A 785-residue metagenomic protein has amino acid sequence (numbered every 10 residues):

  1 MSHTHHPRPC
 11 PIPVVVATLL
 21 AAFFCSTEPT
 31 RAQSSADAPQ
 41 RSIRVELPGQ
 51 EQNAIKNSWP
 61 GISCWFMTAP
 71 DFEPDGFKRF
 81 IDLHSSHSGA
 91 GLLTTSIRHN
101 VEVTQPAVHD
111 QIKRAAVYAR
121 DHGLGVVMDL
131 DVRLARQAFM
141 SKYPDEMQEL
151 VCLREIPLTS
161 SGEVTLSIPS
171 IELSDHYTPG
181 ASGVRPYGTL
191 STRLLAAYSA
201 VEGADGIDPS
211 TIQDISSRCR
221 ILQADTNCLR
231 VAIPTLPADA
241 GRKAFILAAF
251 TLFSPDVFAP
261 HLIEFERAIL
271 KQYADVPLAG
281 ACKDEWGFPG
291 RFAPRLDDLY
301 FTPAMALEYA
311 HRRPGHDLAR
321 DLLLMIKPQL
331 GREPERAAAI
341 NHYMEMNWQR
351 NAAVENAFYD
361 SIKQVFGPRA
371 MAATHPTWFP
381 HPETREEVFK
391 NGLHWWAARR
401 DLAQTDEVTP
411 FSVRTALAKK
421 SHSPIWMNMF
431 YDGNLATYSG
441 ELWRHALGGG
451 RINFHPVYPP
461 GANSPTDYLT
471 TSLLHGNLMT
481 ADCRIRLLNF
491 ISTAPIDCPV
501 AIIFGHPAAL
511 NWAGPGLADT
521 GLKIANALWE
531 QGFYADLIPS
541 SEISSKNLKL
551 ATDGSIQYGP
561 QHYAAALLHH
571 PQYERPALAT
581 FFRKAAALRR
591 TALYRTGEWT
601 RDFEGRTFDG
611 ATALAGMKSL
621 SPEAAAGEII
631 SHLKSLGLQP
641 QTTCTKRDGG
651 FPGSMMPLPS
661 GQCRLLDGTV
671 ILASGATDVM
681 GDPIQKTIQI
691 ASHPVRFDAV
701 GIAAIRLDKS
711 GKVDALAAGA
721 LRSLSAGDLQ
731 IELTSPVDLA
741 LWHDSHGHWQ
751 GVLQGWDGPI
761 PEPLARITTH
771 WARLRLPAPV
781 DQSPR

Functional and structural regions predicted by a protein language model:
M1-C10: N-terminal secretory signal peptides that target proteins for export/translocation
H5, L19, E28-R31: N-terminal compositionally biased, intrinsically disordered segments and leader/signal-like regions
C10, F24-P29, T596: Compositionally biased, intrinsically disordered or flexible polar/acidic segments
P13-C25: Bacterial N-terminal signal peptides
V14, P29-T30, G675-A676: Extracellular/secretory pathway and lumenal proteins
S26-P289, S361, C498, H632 (+1 more regions): Mature N-terminal, pre-catalytic/accessory segment of carbohydrate-active enzymes
A38, D71-E73, K78, L92 (+12 more regions): Carbohydrate-binding surfaces of carbohydrate-active enzymes
